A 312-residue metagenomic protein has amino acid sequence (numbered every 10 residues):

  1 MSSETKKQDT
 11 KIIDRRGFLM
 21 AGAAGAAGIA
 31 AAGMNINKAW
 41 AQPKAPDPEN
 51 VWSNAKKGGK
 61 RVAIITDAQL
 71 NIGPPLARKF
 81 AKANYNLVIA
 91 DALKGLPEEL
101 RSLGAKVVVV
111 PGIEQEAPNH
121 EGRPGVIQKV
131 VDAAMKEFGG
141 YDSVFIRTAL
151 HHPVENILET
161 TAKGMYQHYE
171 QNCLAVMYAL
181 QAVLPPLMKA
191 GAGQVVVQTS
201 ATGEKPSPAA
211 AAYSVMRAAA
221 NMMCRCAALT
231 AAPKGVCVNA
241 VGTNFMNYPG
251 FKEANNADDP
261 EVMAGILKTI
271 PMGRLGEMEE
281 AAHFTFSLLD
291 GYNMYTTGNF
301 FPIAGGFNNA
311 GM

Functional and structural regions predicted by a protein language model:
T5-G25: N-terminal secretory signal peptides and thylakoid transit peptides that target proteins across membranes
G25, E49-N50, F286, T297-M312: Short C-terminal tail/terminal secondary-structure segment of NAD(P)H-dependent dehydrogenase/reductase domains
N50-V88: Canonical Rossmann dinucleotide-binding motif of NAD(H)/NADP(H)-dependent dehydrogenases/reductases, specifically
E114-Q128, K136, A149-Y166, K189 (+3 more regions): Conserved mid-core segment of classical short-chain dehydrogenase/reductases
L150, Q194-A219, C224-A232, F245-N247: Catalytic loop of short-chain dehydrogenase/reductase
L158-M177, V196, A220: Catalytic Tyr-X3-Lys loop
P185, L229-T230, M294: Alpha-helical segment proximal to the catalytic Tyr-Lys
A232, C237, T296-G298: Short, small/polar-rich loop/turn modules that mediate ligand/substrate recognition or access, typified
